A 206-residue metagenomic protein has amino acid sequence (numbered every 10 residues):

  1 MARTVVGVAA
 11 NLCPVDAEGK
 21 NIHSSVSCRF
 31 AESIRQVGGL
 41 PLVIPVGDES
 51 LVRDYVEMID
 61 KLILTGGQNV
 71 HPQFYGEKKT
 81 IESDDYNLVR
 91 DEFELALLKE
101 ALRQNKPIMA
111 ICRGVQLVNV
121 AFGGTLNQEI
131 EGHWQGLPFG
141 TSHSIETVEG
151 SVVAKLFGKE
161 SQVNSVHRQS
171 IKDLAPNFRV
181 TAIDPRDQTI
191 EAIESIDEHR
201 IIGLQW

Functional and structural regions predicted by a protein language model:
M1-I111, V120, N127, E131-T141 (+4 more regions): N-terminal beta1-alpha1 cap of cysteine-dependent amidohydrolase-like domains
V115-L117: Hydrophobic, aromatic-enriched interface-forming segments
I202-W206: Active-site-proximal beta-strand elements of phosphoester/diester hydrolases
